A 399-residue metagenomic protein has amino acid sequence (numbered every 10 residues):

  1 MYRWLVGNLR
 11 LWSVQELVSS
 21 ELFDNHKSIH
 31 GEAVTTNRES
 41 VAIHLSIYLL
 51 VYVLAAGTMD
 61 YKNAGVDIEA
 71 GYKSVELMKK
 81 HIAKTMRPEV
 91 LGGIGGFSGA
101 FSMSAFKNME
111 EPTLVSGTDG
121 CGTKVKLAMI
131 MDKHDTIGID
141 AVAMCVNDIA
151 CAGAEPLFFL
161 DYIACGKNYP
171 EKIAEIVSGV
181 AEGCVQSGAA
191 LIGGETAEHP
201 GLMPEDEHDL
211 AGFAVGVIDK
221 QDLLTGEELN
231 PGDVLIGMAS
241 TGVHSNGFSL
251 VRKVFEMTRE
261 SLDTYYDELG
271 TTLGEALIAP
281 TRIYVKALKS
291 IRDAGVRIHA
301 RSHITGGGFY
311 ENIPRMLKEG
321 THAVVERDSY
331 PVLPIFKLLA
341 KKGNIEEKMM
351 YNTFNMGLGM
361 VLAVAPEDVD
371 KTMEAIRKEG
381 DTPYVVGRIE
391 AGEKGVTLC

Functional and structural regions predicted by a protein language model:
W4, W12-V14, N25, H30-E32 (+1 more regions): Short Gly/Ser/Thr- and charged-rich N-terminal loops/segments that act as flexible capping/hinge elements
L9, V18-S20, A33-T35, S40-V41: Short, low-complexity intrinsically disordered segments enriched in A/P/G/S/L with frequent Arg, especially at protein
R10, L77-T241: Glycine-rich phosphate/pyrophosphate-binding loop regions near the starts of catalytic domains
S13, S19-S20, S28, S40 (+1 more regions): Serine residues within intrinsically disordered or low-complexity segments
G57-G65, K172-S187, M203-L210, L262 (+2 more regions): Glycine-/charge-enriched secondary-structure boundary and capping motifs
G57-P88: N-terminal amphipathic/basic leader segments beginning at the initiator methionine
P231-T271, E275: Acidic, glycine-rich loop-and-beta core segments that form the ion-binding/anion-interacting portion of active sites
